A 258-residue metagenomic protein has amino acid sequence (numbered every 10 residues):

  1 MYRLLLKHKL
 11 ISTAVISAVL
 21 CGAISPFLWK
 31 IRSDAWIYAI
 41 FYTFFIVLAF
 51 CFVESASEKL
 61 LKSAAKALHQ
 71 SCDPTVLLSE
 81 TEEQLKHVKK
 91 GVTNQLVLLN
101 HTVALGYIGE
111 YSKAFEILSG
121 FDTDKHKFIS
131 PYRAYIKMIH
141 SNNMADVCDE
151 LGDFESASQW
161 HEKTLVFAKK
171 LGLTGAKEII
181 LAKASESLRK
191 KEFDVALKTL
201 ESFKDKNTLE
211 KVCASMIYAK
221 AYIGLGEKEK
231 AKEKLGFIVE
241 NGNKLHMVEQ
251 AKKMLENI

Functional and structural regions predicted by a protein language model:
D34-I40, K66-E83, G106-T123, D149-E162 (+1 more regions): Helix-turn-helix repeat elements of alpha-solenoid scaffolds
A39-H69: Transmembrane alpha-helices and immediately adjacent membrane-cytoplasm interface residues in multi-pass integral
S63-A64, H101, M144, K183 (+1 more regions): Structural register within alpha-helical repeat arrays
E82-V92, T123-A134, F167-T174: Flexible helix-coil transition and linker loops at the boundaries of alpha-helical arrays
I136-N207: Alpha-helical adaptor scaffolds
K190-I258: Long, non-transmembrane cytosolic or organellar matrix-exposed soluble domains/tails of integral membrane proteins
